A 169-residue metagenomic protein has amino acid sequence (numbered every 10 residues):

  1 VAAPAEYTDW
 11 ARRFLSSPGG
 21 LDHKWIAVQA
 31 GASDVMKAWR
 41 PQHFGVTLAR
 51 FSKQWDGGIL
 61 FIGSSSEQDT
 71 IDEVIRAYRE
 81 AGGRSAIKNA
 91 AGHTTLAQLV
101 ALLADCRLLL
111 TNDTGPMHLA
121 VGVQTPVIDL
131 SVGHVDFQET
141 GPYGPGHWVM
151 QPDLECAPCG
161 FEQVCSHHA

Functional and structural regions predicted by a protein language model:
V1-M36, I75: Mid-sequence helix-capping/hinge segment at a functional interface
A5, T95-Q98, E155-P158: A short acidic, often aromatic-flanked loop/helix-cap motif at beta-alpha or helix-coil junctions that lines enzyme
Q29, H118, H147: Histidine-centered active-site/metal-ligand motif
A30, G63, A91, Q151-P152: Pocket-edge structural micro-motifs
V35, Q68-D69, L96, D136-F137 (+1 more regions): Flexible, glycine-rich phosphate/dinucleotide-binding loops and adjacent beta-alpha linkers at cofactor/substrate
R40-G133: Donor-binding and catalytic core of enzymes assembling or modifying cell-surface/extracellular glycoconjugates
I75-R76, A86-A90, V121-A169: Nucleotide-sugar donor-binding patch of glycosyltransferase catalytic domains
